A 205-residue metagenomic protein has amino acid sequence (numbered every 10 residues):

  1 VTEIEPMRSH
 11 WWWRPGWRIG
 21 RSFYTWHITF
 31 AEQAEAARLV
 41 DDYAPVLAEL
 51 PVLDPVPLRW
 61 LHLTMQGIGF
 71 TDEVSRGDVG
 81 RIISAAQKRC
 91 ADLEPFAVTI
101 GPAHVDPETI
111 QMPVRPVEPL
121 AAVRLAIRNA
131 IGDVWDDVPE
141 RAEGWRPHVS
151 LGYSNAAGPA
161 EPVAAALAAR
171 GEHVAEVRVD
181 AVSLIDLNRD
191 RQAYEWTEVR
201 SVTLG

Functional and structural regions predicted by a protein language model:
V1-G205: Histidine-dependent nucleotide/RNA phosphoesterase domain, centered on the 2H-phosphoesterase fold with its duplicated
